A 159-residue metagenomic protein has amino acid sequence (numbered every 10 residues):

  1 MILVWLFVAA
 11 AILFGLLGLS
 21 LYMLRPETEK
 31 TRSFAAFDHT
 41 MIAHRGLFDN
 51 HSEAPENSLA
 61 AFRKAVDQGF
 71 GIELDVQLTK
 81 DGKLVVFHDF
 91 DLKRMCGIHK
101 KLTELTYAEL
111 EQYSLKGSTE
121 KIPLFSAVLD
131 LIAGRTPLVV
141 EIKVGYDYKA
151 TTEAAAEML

Functional and structural regions predicted by a protein language model:
I2-L159: Phosphate-group recognition and catalysis centered on beta-loop-alpha active-site segments
